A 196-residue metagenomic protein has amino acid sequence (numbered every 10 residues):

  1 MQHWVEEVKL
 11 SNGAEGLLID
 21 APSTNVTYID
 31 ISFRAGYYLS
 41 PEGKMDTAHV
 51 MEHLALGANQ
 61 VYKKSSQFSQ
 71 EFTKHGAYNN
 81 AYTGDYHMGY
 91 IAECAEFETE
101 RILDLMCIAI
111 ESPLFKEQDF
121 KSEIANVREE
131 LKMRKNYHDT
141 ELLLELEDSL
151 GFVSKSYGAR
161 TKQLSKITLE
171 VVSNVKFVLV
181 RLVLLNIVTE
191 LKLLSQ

Functional and structural regions predicted by a protein language model:
M1-Q67, N174-Q196: His/Glu-rich zincin catalytic helix
F33, Q60, Q67-K176: Acidic/histidine-enriched segments that form metal/cofactor-coordinating and catalytic pocket/exosite environments
